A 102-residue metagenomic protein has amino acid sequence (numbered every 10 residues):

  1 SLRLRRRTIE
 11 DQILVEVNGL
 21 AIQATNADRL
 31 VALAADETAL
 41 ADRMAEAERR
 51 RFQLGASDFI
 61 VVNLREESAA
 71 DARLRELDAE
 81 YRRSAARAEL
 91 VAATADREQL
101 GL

Functional and structural regions predicted by a protein language model:
S1-R75, R82-A93: Amphipathic alpha-helical coiled-coil segments
V91-L102: Terminal intrinsically disordered/low-complexity segments used for targeting and assembly
